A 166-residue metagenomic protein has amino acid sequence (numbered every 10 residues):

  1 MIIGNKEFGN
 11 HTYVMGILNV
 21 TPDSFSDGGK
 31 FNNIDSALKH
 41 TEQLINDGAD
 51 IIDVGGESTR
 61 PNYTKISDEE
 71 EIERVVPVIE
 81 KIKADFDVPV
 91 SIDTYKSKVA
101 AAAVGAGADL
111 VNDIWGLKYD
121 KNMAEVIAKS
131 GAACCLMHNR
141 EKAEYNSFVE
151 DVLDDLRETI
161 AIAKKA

Functional and structural regions predicted by a protein language model:
M1-P22: N-terminal amphipathic alpha-helix/helix-capping segment at the start of soluble metabolic enzymes
N10-V14, A49-D50, A84-V88, G107-D109 (+1 more regions): Short, well-ordered coil/turn segments that N-cap beta-strands
G16, V20, G56, I92-T94 (+2 more regions): A cross-domain feature marking catalytic cores of carbohydrate-active enzymes and several ubiquitous metabolic/repair
L18, L44, G48, I52 (+3 more regions): Conserved, mostly hydrophobic/aromatic
P22-S24, T59-N62, A106, W115-A166: Conserved anion-binding
S24-S26, D50-P77: Glycine-rich, proline-tolerant flexible connector loops at the mouths of alpha/beta enzymes
S26-Q43, E70-E73, G116-K121, E150-R157: Glycine-rich anion/phosphate-binding loops
T64-I92, S97, A101, E125-C135 (+2 more regions): Alpha-helix-loop-beta-strand connector modules within alpha/beta enzyme cores
